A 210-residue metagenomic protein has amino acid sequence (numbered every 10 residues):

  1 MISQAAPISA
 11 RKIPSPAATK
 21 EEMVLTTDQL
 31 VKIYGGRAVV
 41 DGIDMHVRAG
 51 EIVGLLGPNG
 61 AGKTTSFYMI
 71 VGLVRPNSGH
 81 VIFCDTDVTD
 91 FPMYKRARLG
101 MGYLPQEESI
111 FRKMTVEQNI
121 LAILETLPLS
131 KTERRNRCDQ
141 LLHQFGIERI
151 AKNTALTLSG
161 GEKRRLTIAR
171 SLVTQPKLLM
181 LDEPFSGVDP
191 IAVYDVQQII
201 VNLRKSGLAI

Functional and structural regions predicted by a protein language model:
L56-P58: The feature captures the beta-strand-to-loop junction immediately N-terminal to the Walker
G79-T86, L99, R137: Conserved ABC transporter NBD signature motif
T132-I150, Q198-V201: Conserved ABC ATPase "signature" region
T154-L158, E162: Conserved ABC ATPase signature
Q175: Conserved catalytic motifs of ABC-family nucleotide-binding domains
L179-D182: Catalytic Walker B motif of ABC-type/P-loop ATPase nucleotide-binding domains
Y194-S206: Helical segment within the ABC ATPase nucleotide-binding domain
